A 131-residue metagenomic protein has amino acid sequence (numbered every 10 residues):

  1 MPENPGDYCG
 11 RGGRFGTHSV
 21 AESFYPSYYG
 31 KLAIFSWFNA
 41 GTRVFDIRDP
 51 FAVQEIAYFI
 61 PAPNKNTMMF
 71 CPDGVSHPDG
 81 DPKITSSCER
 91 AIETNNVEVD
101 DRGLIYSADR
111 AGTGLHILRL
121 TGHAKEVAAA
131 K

Functional and structural regions predicted by a protein language model:
M1-K131: Feature marking well-ordered beta-strand scaffolds used for ligand recognition
